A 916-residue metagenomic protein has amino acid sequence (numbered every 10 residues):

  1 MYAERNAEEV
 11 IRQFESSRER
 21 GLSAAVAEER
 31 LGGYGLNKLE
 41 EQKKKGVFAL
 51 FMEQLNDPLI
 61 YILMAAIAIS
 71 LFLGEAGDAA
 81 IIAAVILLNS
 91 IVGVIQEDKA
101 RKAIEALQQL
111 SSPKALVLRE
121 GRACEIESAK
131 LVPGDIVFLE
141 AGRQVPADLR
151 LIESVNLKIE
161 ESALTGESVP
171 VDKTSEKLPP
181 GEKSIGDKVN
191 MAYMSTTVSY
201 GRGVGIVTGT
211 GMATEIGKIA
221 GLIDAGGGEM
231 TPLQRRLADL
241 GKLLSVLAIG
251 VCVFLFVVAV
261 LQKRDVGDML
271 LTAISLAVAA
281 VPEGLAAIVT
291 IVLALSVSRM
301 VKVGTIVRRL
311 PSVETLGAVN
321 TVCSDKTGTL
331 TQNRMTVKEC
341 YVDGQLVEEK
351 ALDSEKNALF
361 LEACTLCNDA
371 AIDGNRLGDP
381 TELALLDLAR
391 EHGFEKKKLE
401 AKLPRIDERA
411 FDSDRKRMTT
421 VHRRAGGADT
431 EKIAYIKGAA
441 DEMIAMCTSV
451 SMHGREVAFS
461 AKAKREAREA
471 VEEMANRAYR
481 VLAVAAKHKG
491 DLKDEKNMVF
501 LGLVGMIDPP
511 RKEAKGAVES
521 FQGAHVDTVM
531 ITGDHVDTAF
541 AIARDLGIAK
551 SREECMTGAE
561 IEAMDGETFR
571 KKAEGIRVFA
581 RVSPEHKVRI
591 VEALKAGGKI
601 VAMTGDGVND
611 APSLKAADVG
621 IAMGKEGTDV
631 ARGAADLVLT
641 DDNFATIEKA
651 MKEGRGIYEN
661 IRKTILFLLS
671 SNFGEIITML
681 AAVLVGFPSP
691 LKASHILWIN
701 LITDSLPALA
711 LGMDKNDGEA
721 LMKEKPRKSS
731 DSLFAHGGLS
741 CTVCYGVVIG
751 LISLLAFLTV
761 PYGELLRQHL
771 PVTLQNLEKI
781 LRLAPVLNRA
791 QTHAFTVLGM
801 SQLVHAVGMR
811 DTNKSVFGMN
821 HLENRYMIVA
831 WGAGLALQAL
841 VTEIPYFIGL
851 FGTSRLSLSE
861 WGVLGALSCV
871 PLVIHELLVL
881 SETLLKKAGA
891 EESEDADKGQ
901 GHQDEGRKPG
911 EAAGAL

Functional and structural regions predicted by a protein language model:
M1-E724, S729-F734, V747, F795 (+1 more regions): Conserved cytosolic headpiece of P-type ATPases
T703, Q791-A806: Generic alpha-helical transmembrane segments
K728-V747, L783-H793: Membrane-water interface at loop-to-transmembrane-helix junctions
G750-Y762: Transmembrane alpha-helix/helix-exit interface in multi-pass inner-membrane proteins
G763-P785, Y846-R855: Membrane-interfacial helical/loop segments at transmembrane boundaries in membrane proteins
K779-R789, S857-A866: Membrane-interface segments at transmembrane helix junctions and kinks in multi-pass inner-membrane proteins
M809: A C-terminal functional module that forms or caps the active site or interfaces directly with catalytic machinery
